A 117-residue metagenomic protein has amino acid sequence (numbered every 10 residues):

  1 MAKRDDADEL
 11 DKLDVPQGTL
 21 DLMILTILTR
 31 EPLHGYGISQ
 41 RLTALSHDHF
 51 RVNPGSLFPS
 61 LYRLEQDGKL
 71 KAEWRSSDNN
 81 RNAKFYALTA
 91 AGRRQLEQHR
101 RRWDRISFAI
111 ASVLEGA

Functional and structural regions predicted by a protein language model:
M1-L13: Short, Lys/Arg-enriched N-terminal segment that forms or immediately precedes the first helix of a structured domain
K3, R93-A117: Amphipathic alpha-helical dimerization/coiled-coil segments that flank or bridge DNA-binding/regulatory modules
K12-L13, G68, A117: Short, contiguous hydrophobic alpha-helices characteristic of membrane insertion segments
K12-S56: N-terminal helix-turn-helix DNA-binding core of bacterial DNA-binding proteins
T26, Q40, Y62, E97 (+1 more regions): A cross-family signal for key residues in well-ordered alpha-helices that form functional helical elements
L57-L64: Basic amphipathic alpha-helical segments that dock to polyanions
E65-R81, A87: Beta-hairpin "wing" of winged helix-turn-helix
N79-R100: Basic, amphipathic "hinge/linker" alpha-helix immediately C-terminal to the N-terminal HTH DNA-binding motif
